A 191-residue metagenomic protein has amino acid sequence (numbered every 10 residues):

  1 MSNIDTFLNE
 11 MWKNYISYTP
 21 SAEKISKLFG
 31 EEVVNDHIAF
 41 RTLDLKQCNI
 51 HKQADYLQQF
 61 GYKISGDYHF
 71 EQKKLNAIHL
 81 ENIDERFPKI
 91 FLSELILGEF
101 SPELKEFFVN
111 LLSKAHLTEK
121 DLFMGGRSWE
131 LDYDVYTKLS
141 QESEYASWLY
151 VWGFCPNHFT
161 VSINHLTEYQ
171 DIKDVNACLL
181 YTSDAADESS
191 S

Functional and structural regions predicted by a protein language model:
M1-Q59, D67-H79: An N-terminus-focused feature that recognizes amino-terminal "leader" regions
V33-T42, G153-E168: Short glycine-rich, basic-tinged beta-strand/loop micro-motifs
L45, L97, L166: Short, glycine-/Ser/Thr-/acidic-enriched flexible segments
C48-I50, E168-K173: Short, conserved charged micro-motifs
F60-T160: Internal, hydrophobic cores of structured domains that mediate oligomerization or house catalytic pockets within large
A177-C178: Extended serine/threonine-enriched, polar tracts that run as long, contiguous segments within proteins
Y181-A186: Conserved small/polar residues in nucleotide/adenosyl-binding loops
